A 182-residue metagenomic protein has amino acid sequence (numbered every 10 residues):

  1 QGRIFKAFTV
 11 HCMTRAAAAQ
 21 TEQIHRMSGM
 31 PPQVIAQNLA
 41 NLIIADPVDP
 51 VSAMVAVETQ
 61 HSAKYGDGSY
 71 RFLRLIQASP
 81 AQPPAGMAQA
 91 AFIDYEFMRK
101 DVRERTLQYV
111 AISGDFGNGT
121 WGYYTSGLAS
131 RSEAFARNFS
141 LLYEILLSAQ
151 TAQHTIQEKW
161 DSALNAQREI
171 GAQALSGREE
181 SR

Functional and structural regions predicted by a protein language model:
G2-E133, F139-L142, H154-R182: Conserved polar/disulfide-associated segments of primarily extracytoplasmic proteins
